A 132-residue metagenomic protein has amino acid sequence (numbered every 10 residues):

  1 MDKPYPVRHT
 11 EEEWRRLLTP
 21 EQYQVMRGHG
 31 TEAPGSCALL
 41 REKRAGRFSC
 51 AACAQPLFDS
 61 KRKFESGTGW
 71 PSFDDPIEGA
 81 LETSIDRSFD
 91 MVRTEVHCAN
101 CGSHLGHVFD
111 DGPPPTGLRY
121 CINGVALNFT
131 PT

Functional and structural regions predicted by a protein language model:
Y5-T132: A short Gly-Trp-Pro
